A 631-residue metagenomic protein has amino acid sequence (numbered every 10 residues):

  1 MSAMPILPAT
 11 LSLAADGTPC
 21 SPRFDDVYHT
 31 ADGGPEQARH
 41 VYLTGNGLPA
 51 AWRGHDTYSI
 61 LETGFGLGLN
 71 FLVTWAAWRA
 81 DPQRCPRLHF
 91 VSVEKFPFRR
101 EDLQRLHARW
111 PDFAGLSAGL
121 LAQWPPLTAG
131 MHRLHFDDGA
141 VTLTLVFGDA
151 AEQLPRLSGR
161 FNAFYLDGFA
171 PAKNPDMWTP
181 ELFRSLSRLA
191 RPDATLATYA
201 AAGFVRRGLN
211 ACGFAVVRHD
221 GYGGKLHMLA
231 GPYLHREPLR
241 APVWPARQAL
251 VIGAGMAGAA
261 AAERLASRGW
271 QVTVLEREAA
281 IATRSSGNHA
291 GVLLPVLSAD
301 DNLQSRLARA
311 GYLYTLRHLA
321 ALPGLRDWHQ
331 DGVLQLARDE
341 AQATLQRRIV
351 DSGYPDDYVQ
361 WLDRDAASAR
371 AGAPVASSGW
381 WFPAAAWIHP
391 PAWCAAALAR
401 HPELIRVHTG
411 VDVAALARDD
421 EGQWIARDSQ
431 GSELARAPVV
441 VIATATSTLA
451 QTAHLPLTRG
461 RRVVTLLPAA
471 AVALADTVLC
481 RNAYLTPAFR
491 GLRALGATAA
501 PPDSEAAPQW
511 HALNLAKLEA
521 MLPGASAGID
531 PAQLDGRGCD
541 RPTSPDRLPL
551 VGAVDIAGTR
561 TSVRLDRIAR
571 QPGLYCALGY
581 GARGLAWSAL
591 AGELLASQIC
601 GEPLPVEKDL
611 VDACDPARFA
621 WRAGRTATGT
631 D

Functional and structural regions predicted by a protein language model:
W52-R160, P180: The AdoMet/dcAdoMet-binding core of the Class I SAM-like
A114-S117, A299-D300, L325-Q335, W361-A399 (+2 more regions): Helix-loop-beta segment of a Rossmann-like dinucleotide-binding subdomain
T179-P192: A short glycine-rich, Lys/Arg-flanked "PGG" loop and its adjoining helix->strand segment in the class I
A197, L303-G311, L336-Q342, W380-A396 (+3 more regions): Short beta-strand to alpha-helix junction loop
E237-R268, R277, S285-V292, L297 (+3 more regions): Active-site substrate-recognition segment that forms the wall of the catalytic cavity or substrate channel
A290-R370: Dinucleotide-binding Rossmann-like beta1-alpha1 core, especially the glycine-rich loop that anchors the ADP
W381-S429, A435, A443: Helical element adjacent to the flavin cofactor pocket in flavoenzyme catalytic cores
G528-D631: C-terminal catalytic lobe of FAD-dependent flavoproteins
